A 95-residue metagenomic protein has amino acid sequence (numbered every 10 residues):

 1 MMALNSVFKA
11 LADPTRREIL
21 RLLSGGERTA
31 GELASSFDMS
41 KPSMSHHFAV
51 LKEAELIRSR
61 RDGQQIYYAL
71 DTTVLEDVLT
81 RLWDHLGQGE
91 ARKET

Functional and structural regions predicted by a protein language model:
M1-A3, K9, R21, T72-T95: Amphipathic alpha-helical dimerization/coiled-coil segments that flank or bridge DNA-binding/regulatory modules
P14, G26-T29: Short capping segments at the starts of secondary-structure elements
R17-I19: Pre-recognition alpha-helix immediately N-terminal to the DNA-recognition helix within helix-turn-helix or winged-helix
R21, S45-A49, Q64: Base-recognition residues in the alpha-helical recognition helix of bacterial helix-turn-helix
T29, S40-S43, D71: Helix-turn-helix DNA-binding motif, specifically the short coil turn and the N-cap/start of the second
L33-A34: A short acidic, leucine-rich amphipathic alpha-helix
K52-D62, A69: Beta-hairpin "wing" of winged helix-turn-helix
